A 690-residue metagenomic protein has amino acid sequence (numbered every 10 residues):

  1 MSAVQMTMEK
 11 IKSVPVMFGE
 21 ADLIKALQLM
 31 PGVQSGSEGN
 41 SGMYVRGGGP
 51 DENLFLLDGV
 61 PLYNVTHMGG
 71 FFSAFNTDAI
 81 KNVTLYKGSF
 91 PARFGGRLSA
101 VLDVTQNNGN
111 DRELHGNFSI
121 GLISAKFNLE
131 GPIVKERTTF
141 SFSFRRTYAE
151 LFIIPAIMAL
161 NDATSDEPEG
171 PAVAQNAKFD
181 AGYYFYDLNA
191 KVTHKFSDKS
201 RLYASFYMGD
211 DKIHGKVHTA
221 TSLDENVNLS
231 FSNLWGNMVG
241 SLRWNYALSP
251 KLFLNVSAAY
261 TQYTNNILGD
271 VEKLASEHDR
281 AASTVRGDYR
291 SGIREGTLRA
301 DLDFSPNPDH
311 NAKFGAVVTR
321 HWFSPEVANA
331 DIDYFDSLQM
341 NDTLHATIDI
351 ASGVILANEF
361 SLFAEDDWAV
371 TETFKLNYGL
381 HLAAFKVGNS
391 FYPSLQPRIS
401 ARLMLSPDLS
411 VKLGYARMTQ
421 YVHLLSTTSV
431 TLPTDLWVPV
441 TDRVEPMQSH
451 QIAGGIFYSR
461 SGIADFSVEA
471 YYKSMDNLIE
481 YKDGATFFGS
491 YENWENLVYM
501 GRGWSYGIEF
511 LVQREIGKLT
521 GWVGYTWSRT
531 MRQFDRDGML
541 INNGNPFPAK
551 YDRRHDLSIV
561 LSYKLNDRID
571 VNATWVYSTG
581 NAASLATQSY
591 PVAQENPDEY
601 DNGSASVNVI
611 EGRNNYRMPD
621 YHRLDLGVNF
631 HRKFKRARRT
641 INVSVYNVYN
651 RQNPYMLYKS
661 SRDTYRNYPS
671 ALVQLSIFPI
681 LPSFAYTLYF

Functional and structural regions predicted by a protein language model:
M1-F90, V101, N107: Periplasmic N-terminal accessory/gating domains of Gram-negative outer-membrane beta-barrel systems
G121-Y148, D166-G215, S232-L254, P306-N307: Transmembrane beta-barrel wall of Gram-negative outer-membrane proteins
A149-L151, P155, A159, D476 (+4 more regions): C-terminal beta-signal and adjacent terminal beta-strands/loops of Gram-negative outer-membrane beta-barrel proteins
T193-D211, L234-G388, A464-S467, E515 (+1 more regions): Face-selective signature of the C-terminal outer-membrane beta-barrel domain
K212, T264-N266, P407-I452, Y472-E495 (+3 more regions): Surface-exposed extracellular loop regions of Gram-negative outer-membrane beta-barrel proteins, predominantly
I293-E295, N307-N311, V317, A351-M475 (+3 more regions): Structural signature of Gram-negative outer-membrane beta-barrels, strongest in the C-terminal barrel of TonB-dependent
E295-T297, A351, I355, E445 (+3 more regions): Outer membrane beta-barrel strand-and-loop segments of large Gram-negative receptors, especially TonB-dependent
Y472-S474, N496-L585: Gram-negative outer-membrane beta-barrel transporters
